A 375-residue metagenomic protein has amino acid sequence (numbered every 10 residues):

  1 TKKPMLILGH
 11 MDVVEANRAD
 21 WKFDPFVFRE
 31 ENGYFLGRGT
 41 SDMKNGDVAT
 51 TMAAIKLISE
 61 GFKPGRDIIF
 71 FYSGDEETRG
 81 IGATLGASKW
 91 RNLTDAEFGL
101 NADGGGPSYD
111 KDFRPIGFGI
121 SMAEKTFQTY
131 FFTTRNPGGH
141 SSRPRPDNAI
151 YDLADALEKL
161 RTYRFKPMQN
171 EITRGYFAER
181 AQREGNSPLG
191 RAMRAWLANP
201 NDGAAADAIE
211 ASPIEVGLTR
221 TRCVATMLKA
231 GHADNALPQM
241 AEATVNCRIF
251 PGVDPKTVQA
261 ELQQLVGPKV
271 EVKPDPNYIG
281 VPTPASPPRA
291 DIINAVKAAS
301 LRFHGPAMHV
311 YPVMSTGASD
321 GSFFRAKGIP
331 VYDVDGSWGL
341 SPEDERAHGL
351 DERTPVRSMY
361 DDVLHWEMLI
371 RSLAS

Functional and structural regions predicted by a protein language model:
K2-M5, G65-I68, T94-E97, P306-A307 (+1 more regions): Loop/turn elements at helix/coil->beta-strand transitions in domains of secreted/extracellular proteins
K2-Y72: Active-site metal-coordination/substrate-binding segment of hydrolases, especially metallo-dependent peptidases
K22-F26, A87, L262: Glycine-rich, phosphate-binding/catalytic loops in enzymes
F35-V48, E77, D147, R353-Y360: Short, conserved micro-motifs enriched in small and acidic residues
K44-G61, G80-S88, A149-D152, K159: Active-site-proximal alpha-helical scaffold in enzymes
G46-D47, F62-G65, F70-Q128: Hydrophobic, small-residue-rich alpha-helical packing segments that form membrane-like cores
G105-I116, I120-E367, R371-S375: Metal-dependent amide/peptide-bond hydrolase catalytic core, centered on the "pita-bread" metallohydrolase fold
